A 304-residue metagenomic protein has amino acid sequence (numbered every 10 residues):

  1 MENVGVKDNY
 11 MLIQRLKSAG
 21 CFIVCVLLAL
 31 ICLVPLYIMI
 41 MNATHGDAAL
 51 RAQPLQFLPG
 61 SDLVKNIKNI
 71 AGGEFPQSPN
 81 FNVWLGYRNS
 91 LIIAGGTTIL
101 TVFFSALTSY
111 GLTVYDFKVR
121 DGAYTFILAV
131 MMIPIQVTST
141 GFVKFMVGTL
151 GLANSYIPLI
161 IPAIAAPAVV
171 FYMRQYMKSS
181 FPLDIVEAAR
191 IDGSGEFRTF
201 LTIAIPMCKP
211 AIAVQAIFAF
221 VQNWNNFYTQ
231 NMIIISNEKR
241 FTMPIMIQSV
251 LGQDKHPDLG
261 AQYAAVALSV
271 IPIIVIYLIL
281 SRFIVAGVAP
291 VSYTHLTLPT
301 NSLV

Functional and structural regions predicted by a protein language model:
M1-N3: Short, intrinsically disordered terminal tails adjacent to the first/last structured region
G5, N9-I13, K17-Y293: A structural signal for multi-pass alpha-helical bundles of membrane permease subunits that mediate small-molecule
V291, H295-V304: Residue-level detector of conserved catalytic or cofactor/ligand-binding positions in enzyme active sites
